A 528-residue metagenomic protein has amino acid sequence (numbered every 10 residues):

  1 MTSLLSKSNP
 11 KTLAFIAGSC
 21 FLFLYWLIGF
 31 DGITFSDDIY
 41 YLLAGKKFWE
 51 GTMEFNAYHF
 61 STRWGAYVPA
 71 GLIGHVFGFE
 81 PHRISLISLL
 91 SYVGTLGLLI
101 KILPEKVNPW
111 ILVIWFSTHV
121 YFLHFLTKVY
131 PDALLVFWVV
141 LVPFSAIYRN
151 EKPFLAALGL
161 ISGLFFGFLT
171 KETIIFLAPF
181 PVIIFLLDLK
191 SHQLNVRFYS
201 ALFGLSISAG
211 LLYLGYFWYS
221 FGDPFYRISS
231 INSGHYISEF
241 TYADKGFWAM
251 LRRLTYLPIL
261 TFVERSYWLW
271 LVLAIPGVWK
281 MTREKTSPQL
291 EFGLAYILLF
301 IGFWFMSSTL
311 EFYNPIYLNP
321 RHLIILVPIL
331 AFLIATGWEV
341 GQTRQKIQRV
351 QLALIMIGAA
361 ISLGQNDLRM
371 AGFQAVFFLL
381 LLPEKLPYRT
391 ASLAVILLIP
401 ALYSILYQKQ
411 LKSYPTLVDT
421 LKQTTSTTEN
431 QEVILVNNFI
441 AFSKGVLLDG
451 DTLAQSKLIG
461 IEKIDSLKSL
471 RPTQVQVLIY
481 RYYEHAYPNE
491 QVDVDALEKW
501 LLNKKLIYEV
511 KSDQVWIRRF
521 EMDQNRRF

Functional and structural regions predicted by a protein language model:
G29-A44, A57-A70, F79-H82, F221-I228 (+1 more regions): Extracytoplasmic catalytic/substrate-binding loops of multi-pass membrane glycan-assembly enzymes
F60-W64, V68, V76-G94, F125 (+1 more regions): Loop-to-helix entry region of an early transmembrane alpha helix in multi-pass inner-membrane enzymes
T62, H124-L135: Short acidic/glycine- and proline-prone juxtamembrane loop motifs at membrane-interface regions of multi-pass membrane
L86-K106, F137, L141, W279-T282: Transmembrane-helix motifs of polytopic, lipid-linked glycan transferases
T95-G97, I259-F300, V327-V340, I355 (+1 more regions): Hydrophobic, aromatic-rich transmembrane alpha-helices and their immediate juxtamembrane boundary segments
S145-Y148, F176-G210, V278-T286, L381-P383: Perimembrane helix-loop-helix junctions
R197-G277, L299-W304: Membrane-lumen/periplasm interface segments of specific transmembrane helices in polyprenyl phosphate-linked
L354-K444: Membrane-embedded, lumen/periplasm-facing catalytic core of multi-pass transferases that use lipid-linked donors
